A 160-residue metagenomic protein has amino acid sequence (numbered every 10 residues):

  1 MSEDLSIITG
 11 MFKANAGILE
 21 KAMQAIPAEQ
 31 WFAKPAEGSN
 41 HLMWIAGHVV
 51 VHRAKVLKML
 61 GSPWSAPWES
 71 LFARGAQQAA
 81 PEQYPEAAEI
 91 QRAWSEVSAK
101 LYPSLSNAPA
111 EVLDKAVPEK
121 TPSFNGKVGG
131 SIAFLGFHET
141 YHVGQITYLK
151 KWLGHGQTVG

Functional and structural regions predicted by a protein language model:
M1-S6, G160: Basic/polar N-terminal segments that are highly enriched at the extreme N-terminus, encompassing both cleavable
T9-K13, E20, E29-A76, P118-G160: Short, contiguous alpha-helical
F12, A16, M23, W94 (+1 more regions): Hydrophobic alpha-helical core bundles mediating ligand binding, dimerization, or RNAP-core interactions
A25-P27, P109: Short secondary-structure junctions
Q78-K115, G130-L135: Acidic/histidine-rich alpha-helical segments that form the ligand environment of transition-metal centers
